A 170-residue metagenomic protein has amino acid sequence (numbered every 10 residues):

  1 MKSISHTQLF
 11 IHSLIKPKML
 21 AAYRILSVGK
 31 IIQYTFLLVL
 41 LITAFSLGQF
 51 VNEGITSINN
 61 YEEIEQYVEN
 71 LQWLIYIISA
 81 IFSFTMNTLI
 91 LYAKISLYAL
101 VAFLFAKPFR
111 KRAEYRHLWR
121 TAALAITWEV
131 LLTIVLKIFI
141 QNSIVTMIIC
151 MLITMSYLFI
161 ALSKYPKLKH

Functional and structural regions predicted by a protein language model:
M1-I42: N-terminal juxtamembrane cytosolic/stromal segments of multi-pass membrane proteins
M1-S3, N87-I90: A ubiquitous short alpha-helical element
T43-S46, V130: Helical transmembrane-bundle signal
G48-N87: Membrane-helix boundary elements
Q72-S79, T85-L89, I95-H170: Hydrophobic alpha-helical transmembrane segments and adjacent short intramembrane/lumenal linkers of inner/organellar
